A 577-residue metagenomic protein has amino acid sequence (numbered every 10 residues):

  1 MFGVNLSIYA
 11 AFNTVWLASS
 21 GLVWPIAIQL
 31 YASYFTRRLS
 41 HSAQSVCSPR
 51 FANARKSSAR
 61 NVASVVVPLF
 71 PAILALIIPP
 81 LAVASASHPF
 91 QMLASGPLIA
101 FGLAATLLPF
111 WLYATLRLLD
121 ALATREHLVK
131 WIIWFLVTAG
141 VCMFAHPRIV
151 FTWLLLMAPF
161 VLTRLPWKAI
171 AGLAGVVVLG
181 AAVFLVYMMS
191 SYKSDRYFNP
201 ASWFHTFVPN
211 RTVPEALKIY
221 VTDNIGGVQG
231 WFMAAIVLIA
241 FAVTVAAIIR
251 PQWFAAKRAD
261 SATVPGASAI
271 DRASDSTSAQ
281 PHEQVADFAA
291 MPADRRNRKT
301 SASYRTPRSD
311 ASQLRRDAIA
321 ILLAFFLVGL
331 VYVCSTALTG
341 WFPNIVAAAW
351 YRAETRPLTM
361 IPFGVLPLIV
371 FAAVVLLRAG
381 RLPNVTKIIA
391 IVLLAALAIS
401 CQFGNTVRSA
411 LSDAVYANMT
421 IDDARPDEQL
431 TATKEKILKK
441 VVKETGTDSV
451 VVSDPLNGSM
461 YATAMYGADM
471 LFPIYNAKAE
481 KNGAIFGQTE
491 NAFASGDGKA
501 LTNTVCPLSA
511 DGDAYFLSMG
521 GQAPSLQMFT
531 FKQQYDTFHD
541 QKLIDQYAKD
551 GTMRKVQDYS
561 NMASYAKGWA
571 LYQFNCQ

Functional and structural regions predicted by a protein language model:
M1-V415, D540, M553, W569-F574: Membrane-embedded transmembrane-helix bundle of lipid-linked glycan/lipid transferases
S400-Q577: Extracytoplasmic
